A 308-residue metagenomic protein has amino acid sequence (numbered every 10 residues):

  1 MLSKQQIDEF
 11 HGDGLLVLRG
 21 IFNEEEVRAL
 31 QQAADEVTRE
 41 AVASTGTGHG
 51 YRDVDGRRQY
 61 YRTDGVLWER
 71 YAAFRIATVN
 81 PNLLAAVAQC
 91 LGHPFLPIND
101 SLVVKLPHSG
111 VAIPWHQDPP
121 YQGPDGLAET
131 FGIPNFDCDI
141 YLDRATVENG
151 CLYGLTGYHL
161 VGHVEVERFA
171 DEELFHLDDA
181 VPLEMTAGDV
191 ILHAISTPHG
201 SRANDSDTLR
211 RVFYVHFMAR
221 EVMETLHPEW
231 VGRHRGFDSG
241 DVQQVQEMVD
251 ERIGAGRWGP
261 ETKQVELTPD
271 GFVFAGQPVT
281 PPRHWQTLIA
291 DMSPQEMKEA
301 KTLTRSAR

Functional and structural regions predicted by a protein language model:
M1-G12, R19-G126: Non-heme Fe(II)-dependent double-stranded beta-helix
G46, T197-P198, R202-R308: Non-heme Fe(II)/2-oxoglutarate
R57, T130-G132, D207-L209: A generic structural micro-feature
A88-L96, F131-G132, L142-E148: Secondary-structure boundary elements
N99-L102, C138-I140, F213-F217: A structural signal for short, well-ordered beta-strand segments
Q122-E129, D178-A180: Short, P/G- and charge-enriched loop/turn segments at secondary-structure junctions
G132-N135, R144-R202, M218, V222 (+2 more regions): Double-stranded beta-helix
